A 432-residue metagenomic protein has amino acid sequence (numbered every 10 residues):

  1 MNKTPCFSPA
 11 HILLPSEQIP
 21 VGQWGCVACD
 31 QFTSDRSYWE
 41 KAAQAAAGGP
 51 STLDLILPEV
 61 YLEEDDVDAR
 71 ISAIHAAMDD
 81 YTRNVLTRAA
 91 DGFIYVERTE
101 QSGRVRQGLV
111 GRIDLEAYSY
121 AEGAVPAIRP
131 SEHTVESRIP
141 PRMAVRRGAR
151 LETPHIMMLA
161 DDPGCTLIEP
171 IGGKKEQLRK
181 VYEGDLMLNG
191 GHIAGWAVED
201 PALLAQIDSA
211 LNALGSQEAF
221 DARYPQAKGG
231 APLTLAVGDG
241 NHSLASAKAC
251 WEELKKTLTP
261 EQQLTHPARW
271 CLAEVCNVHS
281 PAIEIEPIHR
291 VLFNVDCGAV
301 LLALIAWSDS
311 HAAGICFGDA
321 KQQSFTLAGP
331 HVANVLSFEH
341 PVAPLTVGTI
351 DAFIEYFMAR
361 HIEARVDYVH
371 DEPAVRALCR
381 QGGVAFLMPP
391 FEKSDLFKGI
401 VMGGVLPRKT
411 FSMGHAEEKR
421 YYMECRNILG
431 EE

Functional and structural regions predicted by a protein language model:
M1-G190, G195-E199, D221-P225, F391-L406 (+2 more regions): N-terminal extension/subdomain marker
S51-L53, P154-I156, L233, A268-E274 (+3 more regions): Structural beta-strand/beta-sheet cores of well-ordered domains, especially the beta-sheet scaffolds that support
L159, V237-G238, E274, L387-P389: Short beta-strand segments
M187-A210, F338-P341: Glycine-rich phosphate-binding "P-loop"
A213-L258, Q263: Active-site beta-strand/loop microenvironment that shapes enzyme catalytic pockets
N241-I305: Catalytic or ion-translocation cores adjacent to nucleophile or general acid/base/metal-coordination motifs in diverse
W307-V375: C-terminal structural cap/anchor segments
G348-E432: Charged substrate- and nucleic-acid-binding regions of tRNA-handling and nucleotidyl-transfer enzymes, centered on
